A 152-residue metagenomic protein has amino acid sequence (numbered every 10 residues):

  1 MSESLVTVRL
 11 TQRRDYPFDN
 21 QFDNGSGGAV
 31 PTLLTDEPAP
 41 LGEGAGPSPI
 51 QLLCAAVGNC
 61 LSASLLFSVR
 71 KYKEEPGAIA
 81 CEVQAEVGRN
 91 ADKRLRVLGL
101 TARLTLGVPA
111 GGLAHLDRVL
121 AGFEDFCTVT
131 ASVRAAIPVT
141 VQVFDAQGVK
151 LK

Functional and structural regions predicted by a protein language model:
M1-A55, A63-K152: Extended beta-strand/beta-hairpin segments
